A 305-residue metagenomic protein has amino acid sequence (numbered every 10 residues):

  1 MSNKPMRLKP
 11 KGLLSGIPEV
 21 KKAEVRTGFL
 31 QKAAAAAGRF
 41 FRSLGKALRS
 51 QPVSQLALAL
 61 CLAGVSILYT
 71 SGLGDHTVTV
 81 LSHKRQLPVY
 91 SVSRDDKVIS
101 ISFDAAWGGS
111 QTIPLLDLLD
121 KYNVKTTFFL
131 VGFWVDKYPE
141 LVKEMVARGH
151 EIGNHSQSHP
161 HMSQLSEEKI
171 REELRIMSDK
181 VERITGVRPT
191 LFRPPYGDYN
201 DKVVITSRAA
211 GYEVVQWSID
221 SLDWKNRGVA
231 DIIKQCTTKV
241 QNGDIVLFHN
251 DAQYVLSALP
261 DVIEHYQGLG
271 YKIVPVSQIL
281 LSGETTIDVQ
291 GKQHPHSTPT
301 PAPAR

Functional and structural regions predicted by a protein language model:
M1-I101, D117-T126, N242-R305: Terminal accessory/targeting
G74-L165, K169-E173, S178-R183, P189 (+1 more regions): Active-site beta->alpha N-cap acidic-glycine motif
P114, L118, D136, P160-P295: Catalytic domains of cell-wall/extracellular-matrix polysaccharide-remodeling enzymes, centered on de-N-acetylation
